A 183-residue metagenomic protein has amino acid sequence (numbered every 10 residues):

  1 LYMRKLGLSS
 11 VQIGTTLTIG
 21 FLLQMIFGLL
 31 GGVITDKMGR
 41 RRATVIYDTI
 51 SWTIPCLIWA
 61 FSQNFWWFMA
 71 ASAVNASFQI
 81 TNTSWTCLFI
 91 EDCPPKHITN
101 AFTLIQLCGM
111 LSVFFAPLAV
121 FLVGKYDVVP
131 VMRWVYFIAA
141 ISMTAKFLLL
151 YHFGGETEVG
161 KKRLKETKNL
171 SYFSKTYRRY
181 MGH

Functional and structural regions predicted by a protein language model:
L1-M25, R179-H183: Helix-loop boundary and gating motifs at the non-cytosolic
F21-L29, V113-F114: Residue-level signature of mid-helix packing/kink "hotspots" within the transmembrane helices of 12-pass Major
R42-L57: Structural signature of the two symmetry-related core transmembrane helices
P55, W66-I80: Hydrophobic core of transmembrane alpha-helices in multi-pass small-molecule transporters, especially MFS/SLC-type
F102-V120: Glycine-rich segments within core transmembrane alpha-helices of 12-TM secondary carriers
F115-R133: Transmembrane alpha-helix termini and helix-breaking/packing motifs in multi-pass membrane transporters
A140-G160: C-terminal membrane-cytosol helix-exit motif in multi-pass small-molecule transporters
E156-H183: Juxtamembrane intracellular "pre-TM" segments in multi-pass secondary transporters
